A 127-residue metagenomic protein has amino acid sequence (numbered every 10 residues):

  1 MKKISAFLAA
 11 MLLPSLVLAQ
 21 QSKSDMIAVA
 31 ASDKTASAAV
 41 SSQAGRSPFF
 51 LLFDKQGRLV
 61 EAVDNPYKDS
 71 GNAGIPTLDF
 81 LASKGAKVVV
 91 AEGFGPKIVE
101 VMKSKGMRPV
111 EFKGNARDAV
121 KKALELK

Functional and structural regions predicted by a protein language model:
K2, A6, A10-D69, G114-K127: Non-catalytic interface/targeting segments
F50, G57, K84, K97-D118: Short acidic, glycine/proline-enriched helix-loop-strand junctions
Q56, T77-F80, R108-P109, A123: Short, charged/polar low-complexity linear motifs in solvent-exposed/disordered segments
D64-K105: Mid-chain, structured segments of secreted extracytoplasmic proteins
